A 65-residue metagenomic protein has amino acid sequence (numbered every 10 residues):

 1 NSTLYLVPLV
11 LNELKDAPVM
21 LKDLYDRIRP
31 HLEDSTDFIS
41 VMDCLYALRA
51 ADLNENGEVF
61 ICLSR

Functional and structural regions predicted by a protein language model:
N1-E13, R65: Short alpha-helical segments that sit at the start of domains
P8, L21-K22, I39-M42: Short amphipathic alpha-helical segments
A17-I28: Short acidic, hydrophobic short linear motifs in intrinsically disordered regions
R29-E33, A50: Amphipathic alpha-helical interaction elements
L32-C44: Short amphipathic alpha-helical interaction segments
Y46-N56: A short, conserved structural fragment
E58-L63: Minor-groove-contacting beta-hairpin "wing" of winged helix-turn-helix DNA-binding domains
